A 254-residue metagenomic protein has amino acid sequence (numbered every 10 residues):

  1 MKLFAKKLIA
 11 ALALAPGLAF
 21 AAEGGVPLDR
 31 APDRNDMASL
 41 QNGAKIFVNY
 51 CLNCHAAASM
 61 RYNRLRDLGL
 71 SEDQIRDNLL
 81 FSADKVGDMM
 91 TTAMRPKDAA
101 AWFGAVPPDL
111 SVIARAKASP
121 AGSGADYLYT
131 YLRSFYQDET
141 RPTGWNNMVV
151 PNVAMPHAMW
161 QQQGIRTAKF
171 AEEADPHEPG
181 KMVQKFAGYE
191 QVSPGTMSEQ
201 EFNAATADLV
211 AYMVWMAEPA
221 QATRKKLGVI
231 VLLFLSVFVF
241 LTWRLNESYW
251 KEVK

Functional and structural regions predicted by a protein language model:
M1-L12: Bacterial N-terminal signal peptides that target proteins for export
G17-A21: Sec/Tat signal peptide C-region and signal peptidase I cleavage site
A22-K45, A56-R66, I75, A217-K225: Electrostatic cytochrome c docking/interface patches
R34, S59-G124, P142-E173, H177: Gly/Gly-Pro-rich "capping" loops immediately C-terminal to redox-active cysteine motifs in periplasmic/lumenal
A38, N42, I46, D109 (+4 more regions): Extracytoplasmic/secreted proteins, especially bacterial periplasmic and envelope-associated proteins
F47-A58, L209: The canonical Cys-X-X-Cys-His
W160, R166, F186-E218: Extended, hydrophilic extramembrane loops/domains of integral membrane proteins
R224-V229, L233-K254: Juxtamembrane interface at the cytosolic side of transmembrane helices
